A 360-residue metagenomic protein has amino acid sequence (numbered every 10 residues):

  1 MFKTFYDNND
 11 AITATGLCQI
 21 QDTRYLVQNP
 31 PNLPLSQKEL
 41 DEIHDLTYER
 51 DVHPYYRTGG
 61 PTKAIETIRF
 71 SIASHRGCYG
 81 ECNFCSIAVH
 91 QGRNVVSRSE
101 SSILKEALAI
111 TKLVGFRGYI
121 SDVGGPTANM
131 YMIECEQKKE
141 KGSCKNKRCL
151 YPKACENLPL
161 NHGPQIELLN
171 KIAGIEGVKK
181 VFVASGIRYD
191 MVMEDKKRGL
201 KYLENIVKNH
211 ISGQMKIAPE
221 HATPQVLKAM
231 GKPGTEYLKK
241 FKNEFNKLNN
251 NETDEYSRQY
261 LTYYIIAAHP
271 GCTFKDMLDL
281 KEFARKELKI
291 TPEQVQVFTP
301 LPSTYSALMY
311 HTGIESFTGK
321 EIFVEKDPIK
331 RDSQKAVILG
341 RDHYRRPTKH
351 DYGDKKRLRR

Functional and structural regions predicted by a protein language model:
M1-I68, K349, K355, R359: Flexible, acidic/Gly-rich N-terminal and inter-domain linker regions that tether and position cofactor-handling modules
I43, C78, C82, I103 (+2 more regions): Conserved, mostly hydrophobic/aromatic
I43, E134-G163, A229-M230, G234-E236 (+3 more regions): Radical SAM enzyme [4Fe-4S]-AdoMet core and its adjacent flexible, acidic and glycine-rich loops/tails across
R57-S86, L104, Y119: N-terminal pre-triad scaffold of radical SAM enzymes
C85-S102: Iron-sulfur (Fe-S) cluster-binding segments and ferredoxin-like electron-carrier domains, especially [2Fe-2S]
S97-R98, Y344-K355: Structured C-terminal cap/extension of enzyme domains
A109-T262, A267-P270: Conserved SAM/AdoMet-binding glycine-rich loop
H269-K286: Catalytic cores of alpha/beta
